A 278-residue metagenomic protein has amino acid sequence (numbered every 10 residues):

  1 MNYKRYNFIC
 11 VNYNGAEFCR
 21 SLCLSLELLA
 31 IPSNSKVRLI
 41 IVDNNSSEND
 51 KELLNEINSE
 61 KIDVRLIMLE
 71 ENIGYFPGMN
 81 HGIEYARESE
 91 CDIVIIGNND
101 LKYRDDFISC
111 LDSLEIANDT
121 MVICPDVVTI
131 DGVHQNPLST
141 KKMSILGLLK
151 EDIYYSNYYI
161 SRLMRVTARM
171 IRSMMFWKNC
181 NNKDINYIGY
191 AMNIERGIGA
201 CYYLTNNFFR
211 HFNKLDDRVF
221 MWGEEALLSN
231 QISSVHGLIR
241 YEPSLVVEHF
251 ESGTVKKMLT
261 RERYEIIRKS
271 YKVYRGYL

Functional and structural regions predicted by a protein language model:
Y6-F18, L22, L29, V42: A conserved hydrophobic helix/loop-capping motif in glycosyltransferases and polysaccharide synthases
A16, S25, I41-L54, E71 (+1 more regions): A conserved acidic beta->alpha catalytic loop
L24-K36: Short, acidic, metal-binding catalytic loop of nucleotide-sugar glycosyltransferases
L69-A86: Glycine-rich, basic loop-to-helix element that forms the pyrophosphate-binding segment of sugar-nucleotide handling
E90-K102: Short beta-strand-to-loop acidic/aromatic patch adjacent to the donor-nucleotide binding site
K102-S139: Conserved donor NDP-sugar-binding/catalytic core segment of glycosyltransferases
Y155, Y159-S173, K183-L204, K256: A recurrent flexible, glycine/aromatic-enriched loop bordering the glycosyltransferase active site that acts as
N186-K214, R218-L245: A short, conserved alpha-helix in the catalytic core of glycosyltransferases
